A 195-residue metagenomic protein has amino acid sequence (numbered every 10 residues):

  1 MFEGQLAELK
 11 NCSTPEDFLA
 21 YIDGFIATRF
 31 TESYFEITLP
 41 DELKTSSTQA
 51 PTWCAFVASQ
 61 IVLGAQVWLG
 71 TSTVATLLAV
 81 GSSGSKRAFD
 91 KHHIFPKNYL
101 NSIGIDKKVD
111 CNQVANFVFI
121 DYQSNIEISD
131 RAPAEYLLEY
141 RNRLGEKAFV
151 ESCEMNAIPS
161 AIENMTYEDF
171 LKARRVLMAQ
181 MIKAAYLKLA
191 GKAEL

Functional and structural regions predicted by a protein language model:
M1-E3, F95, A115-V118, P133-A134 (+1 more regions): Short acidic (Asp/Glu) and glycine-rich catalytic loops that position anionic groups and cofactors
M1-K91, Y99: Intrinsically disordered, low-complexity N-proximal targeting/linker segments that flank membranes
P15, L19, A88, P133-L137 (+2 more regions): Alpha-helix initiation and N-capping motif
S82-N116: Histidine-centered nuclease catalytic patch
L100-I103, D130-E135, M165, A190: Short conserved micro-motifs at the rims of enzyme active sites and ligand-binding pockets
K108-C111, E127, R143, E168 (+1 more regions): Short, well-ordered coil↔helix boundary/capping segments
F117-N142: Short Cys/His-centered divalent metal-binding micro-motifs
G145-L195: C-terminal, well-folded lobe of enzymatic/effector domains
